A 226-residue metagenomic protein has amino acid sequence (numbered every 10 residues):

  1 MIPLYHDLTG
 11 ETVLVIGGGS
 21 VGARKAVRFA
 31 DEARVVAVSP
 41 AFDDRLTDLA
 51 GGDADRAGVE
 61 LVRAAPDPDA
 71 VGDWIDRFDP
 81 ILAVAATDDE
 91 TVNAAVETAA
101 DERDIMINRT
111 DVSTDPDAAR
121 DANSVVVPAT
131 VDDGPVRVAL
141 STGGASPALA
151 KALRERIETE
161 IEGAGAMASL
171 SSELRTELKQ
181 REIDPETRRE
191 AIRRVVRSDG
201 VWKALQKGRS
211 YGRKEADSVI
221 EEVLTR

Functional and structural regions predicted by a protein language model:
I2-R28, S39, S171-T187: Glycine-rich adenosine-cofactor-binding loop
T12, I81-L82: Structural motif
E32-D53: NAD(P)-binding Rossmann-fold cofactor-contacting core
P68-F78: Short amphipathic alpha-helix with an adjacent loop that forms part of the alpha/beta core around
A86-D88: Glycine-rich, N-terminal phosphate-binding loop of Rossmann-like dinucleotide-binding domains
E90-R137: Rossmann-fold NAD(P)-binding glycine/threonine-rich loop
T142-R226: An accessory alpha-helical subdomain
